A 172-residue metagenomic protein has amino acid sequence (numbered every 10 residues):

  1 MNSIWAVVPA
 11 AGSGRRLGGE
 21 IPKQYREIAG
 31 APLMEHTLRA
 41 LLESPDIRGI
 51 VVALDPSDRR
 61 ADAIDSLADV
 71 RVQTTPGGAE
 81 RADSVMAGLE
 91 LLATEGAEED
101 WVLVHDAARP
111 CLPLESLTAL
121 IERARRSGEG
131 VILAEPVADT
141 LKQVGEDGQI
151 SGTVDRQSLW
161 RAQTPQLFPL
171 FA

Functional and structural regions predicted by a protein language model:
M1-S57: N-terminal glycine-rich phosphate-binding loop and ensuing alpha1 helix
I28, T75, A162: Hydrophobic residues at beta-strand termini and immediately following loops that shape nucleotide-binding pockets
L33-E99: Conserved N-terminal catalytic core of the sugar/cofactor nucleotidyltransferase
V102-L103: Short aromatic/hydrophobic "clamp" motif used to bind/position activated sugar donors
D106: Substrate/cofactor-recognition hotspot
C111-A172: Conserved core of the sugar-phosphate nucleotidyltransferase
